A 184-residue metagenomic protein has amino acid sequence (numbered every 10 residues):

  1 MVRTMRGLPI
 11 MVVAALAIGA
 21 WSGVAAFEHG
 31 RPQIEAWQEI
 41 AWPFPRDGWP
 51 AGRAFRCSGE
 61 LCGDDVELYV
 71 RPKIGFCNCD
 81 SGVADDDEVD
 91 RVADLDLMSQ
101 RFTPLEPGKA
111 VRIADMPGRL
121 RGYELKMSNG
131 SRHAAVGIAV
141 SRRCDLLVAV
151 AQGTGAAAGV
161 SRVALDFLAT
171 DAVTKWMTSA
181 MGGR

Functional and structural regions predicted by a protein language model:
M1-M5: Short, Lys/Arg-rich N-terminal segment immediately upstream of the first membrane anchor
R6-A25: Hydrophobic membrane-insertion alpha-helices, especially the h-region of bacterial N-terminal signal peptides
A25-I40: Ser/Thr/Pro/Gly-rich low-complexity linker/stalk segments immediately outside membranes or between
A41-D90: Secretory pathway targeting signatures of secreted, lumenal, and periplasmic proteins
R71-G75, E124-G130, V140-C144, V150-A157: Short, flexible beta-strand-to-coil junctions
G75-R112: Mature extracytoplasmic domains of secretory-pathway proteins
S99-R142: Signature of long, low-cysteine stretches enriched in small and polar/charged residues
D145-R184: Surface-exposed amphipathic alpha-helical segments
